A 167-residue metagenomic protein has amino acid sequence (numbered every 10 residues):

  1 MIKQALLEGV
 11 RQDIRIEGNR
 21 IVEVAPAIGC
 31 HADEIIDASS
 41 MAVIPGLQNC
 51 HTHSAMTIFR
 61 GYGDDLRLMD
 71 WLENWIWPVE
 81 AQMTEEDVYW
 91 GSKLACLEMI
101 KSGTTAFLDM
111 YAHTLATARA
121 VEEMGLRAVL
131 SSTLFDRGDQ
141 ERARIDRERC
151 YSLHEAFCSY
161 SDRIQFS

Functional and structural regions predicted by a protein language model:
M1-Q4: Extreme N-terminal starter segment of soluble prokaryotic enzymes
L6-P45: Histidine-rich, glycine-flanked metal-binding segment
G9, C96-I100, H154: Generic helix-packing signal
R11, T104-T105, R163-Q165: Short secondary-structure junction motifs
C30, S102, D162: Structured loop/turn residues at beta-strand edges in well-structured enzyme cores
M41-A120, S132, R137: Metal-associated gating/positioning segment near the N- to mid-region
A116-S167: Metal-coordinating catalytic core of metallo-dependent amide/deamination hydrolases
